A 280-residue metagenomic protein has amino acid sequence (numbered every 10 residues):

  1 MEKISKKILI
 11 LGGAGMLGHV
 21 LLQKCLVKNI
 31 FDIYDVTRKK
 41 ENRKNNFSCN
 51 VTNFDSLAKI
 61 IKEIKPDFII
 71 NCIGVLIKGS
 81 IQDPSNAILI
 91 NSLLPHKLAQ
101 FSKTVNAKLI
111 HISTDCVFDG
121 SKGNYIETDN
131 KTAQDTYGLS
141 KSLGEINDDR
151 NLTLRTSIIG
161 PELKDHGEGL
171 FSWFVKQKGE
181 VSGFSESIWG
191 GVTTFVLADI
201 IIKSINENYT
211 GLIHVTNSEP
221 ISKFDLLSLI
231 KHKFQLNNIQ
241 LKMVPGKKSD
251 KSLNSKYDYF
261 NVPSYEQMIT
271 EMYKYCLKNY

Functional and structural regions predicted by a protein language model:
K3-K28: N-terminal Rossmann NAD(P)H-binding glycine-rich loop of SDR-like oxidoreductase domains
K40-F54: Rossmann-fold cofactor-recognition segment
V51-I90: NAD(P)H-binding glycine-rich loop region in Rossmannoid oxidoreductase-like domains and their noncatalytic homologs
I88-P95, K141: Short alpha-helix in the Rossmann-fold core of NAD(P)-dependent oxidoreductases
H96-T132: Conserved Rossmann-fold NAD(P)-dependent oxidoreductase catalytic core, especially the SDR/UDP-sugar
Q134, I146-V196, K203: NAD(P)-dependent short-chain dehydrogenase/reductase
I200-K203, E207-K248: Mid/C-terminal beta-alpha module of Rossmann-like enzyme folds, strongest in SDR-family dehydrogenases/epimerases
P220-S228, L241-Y280: Conserved C-terminal active-site "lid" loop/helix of NAD(P)H-dependent oxidoreductases that clamps the redox cofactor
